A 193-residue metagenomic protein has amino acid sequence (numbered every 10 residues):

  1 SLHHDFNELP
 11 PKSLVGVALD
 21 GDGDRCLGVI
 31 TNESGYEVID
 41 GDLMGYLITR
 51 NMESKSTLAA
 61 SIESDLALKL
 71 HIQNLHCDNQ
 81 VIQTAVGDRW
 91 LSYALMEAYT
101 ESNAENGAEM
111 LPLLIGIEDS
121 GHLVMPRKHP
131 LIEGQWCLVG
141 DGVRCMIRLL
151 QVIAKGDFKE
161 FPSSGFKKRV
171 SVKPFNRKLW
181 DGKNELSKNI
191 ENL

Functional and structural regions predicted by a protein language model:
S1, D40-G41, T84-G87: Phosphate/oxyanion-binding active-site loops and adjacent basic polyanion-contact surfaces
S1, I48, I190-L193: A short, contiguous, amphipathic alpha-helix enriched in charged residues
S1-V29, M96-T100: N-terminal small/polar loop signature for handling phosphorylated ligands or for N-terminal nucleophile
H3-F6, T49, K69: Short amphipathic alpha-helical segments and helix-helix/interface helices
G21, S34, S54-L193: Phosphate-binding and adjacent anionic-ligand microenvironments
D24-G45, K69-H71: Short Gly/Thr/Asp-enriched flexible loops that form oxyanion-binding sites at enzyme active sites
M44-L47, R144: Active-site phosphate/pyrophosphate-handling residues
L47-S54: A conserved helix-loop-strand patch within extracytoplasmic ligand-binding domains of the periplasmic binding
